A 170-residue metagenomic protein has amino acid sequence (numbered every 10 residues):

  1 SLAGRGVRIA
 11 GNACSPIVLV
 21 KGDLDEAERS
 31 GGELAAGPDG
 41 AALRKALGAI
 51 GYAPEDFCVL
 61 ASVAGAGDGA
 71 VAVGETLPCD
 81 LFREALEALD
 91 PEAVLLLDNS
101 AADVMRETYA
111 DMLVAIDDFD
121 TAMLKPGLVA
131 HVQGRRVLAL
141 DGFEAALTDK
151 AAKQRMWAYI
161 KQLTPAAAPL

Functional and structural regions predicted by a protein language model:
S1-L170: A polyanion-binding, active-site-adjacent surface
